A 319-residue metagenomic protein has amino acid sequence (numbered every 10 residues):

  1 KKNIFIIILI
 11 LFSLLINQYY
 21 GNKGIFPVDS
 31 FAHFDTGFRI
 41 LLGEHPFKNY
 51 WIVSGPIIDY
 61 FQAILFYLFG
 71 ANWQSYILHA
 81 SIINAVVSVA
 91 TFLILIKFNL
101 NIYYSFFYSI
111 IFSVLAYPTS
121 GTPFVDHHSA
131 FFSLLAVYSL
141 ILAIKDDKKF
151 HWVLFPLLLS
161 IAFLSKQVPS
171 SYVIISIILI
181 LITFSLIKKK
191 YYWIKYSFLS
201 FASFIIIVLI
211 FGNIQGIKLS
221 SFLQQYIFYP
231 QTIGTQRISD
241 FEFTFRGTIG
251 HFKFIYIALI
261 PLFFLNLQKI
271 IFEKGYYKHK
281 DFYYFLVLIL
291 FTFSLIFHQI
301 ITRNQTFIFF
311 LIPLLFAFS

Functional and structural regions predicted by a protein language model:
G21-T36, P46-F61, A71-Q74, Q215 (+1 more regions): Extracytoplasmic catalytic/substrate-binding loops of multi-pass membrane glycan-assembly enzymes
A90-L93, S129-D146, H151-S160, I178-F184 (+1 more regions): Specific aromatic-rich, kink-prone transmembrane helix
T91-V114: Transmembrane-helix signature of polytopic, membrane-embedded enzymes that assemble or transfer cell-envelope glycans
K97-N99, A136-L154, A162, I255 (+1 more regions): Membrane-interface transmembrane helices that cradle and orient dolichyl/undecaprenyl
T119-S129: Short acidic/glycine- and proline-prone juxtamembrane loop motifs at membrane-interface regions of multi-pass membrane
K145, Y172-I205, A317: Perimembrane helix-loop-helix junctions
H151-P169, V173-I178, I206, L290-I300: Membrane-interface alpha helices of multi-pass inner-membrane proteins
I194-R237: Membrane-lumen/periplasm interface segments of specific transmembrane helices in polyprenyl phosphate-linked
